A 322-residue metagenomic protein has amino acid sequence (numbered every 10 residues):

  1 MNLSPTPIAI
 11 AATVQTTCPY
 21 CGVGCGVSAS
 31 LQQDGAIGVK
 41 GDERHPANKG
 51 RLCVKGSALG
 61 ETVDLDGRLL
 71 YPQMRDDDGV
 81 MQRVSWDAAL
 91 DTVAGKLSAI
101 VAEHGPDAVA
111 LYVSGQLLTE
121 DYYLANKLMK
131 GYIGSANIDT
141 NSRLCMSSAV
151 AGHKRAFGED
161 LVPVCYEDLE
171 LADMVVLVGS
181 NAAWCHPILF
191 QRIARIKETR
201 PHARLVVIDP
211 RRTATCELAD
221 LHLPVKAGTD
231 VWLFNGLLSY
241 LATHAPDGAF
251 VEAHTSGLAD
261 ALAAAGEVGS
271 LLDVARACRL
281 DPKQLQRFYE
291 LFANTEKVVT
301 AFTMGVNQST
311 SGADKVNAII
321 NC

Functional and structural regions predicted by a protein language model:
M1-H244, A261, D281: N-terminal export/assembly segments and adjacent metallocofactor-ligating motifs of anaerobic energy-metabolism
D77-Q82, T243-P282: N-terminal leader/propeptide and maturation segments of large enzyme subunits in energy/redox metabolism and hydrolases
H104-Y112, N141-C145, G248-S256, A275-A277 (+2 more regions): Short coil/turn segments at secondary-structure boundaries
Y123, V268-G269, N317: A generic alpha-helix surface/boundary motif
T213-L218, A264-S270, E296-F302: Short acidic (Asp/Glu) and glycine-rich catalytic loops that position anionic groups and cofactors
Y240, F288-L291: Short acidic/histidine-centered micro-motifs embedded in hydrophobic/aromatic stretches that mark compact functional
K283, F292-N321: A glycine-rich, hydrophobic/aromatic-adjacent loop/helix-cap motif
